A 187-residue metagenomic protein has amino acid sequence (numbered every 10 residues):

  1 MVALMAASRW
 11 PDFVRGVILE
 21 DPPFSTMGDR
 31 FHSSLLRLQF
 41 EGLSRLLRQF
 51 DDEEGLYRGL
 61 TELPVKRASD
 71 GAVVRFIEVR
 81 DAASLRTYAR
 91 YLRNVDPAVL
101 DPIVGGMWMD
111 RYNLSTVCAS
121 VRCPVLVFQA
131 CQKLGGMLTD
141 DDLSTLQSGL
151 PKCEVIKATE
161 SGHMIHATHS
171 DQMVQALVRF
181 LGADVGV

Functional and structural regions predicted by a protein language model:
M1-A6: Hydrolases whose catalytic domains are alpha/beta-hydrolase-1, hotdog thioesterase, or metallo-beta-lactamase-like
S8, F13-L56: Flexible "cap/lid" loop of the alpha/beta hydrolase fold
S25, G135, M164: Active-site loop signature of alpha/beta-hydrolase-fold enzymes
G28-S33, T139-D140, T168-H169: Short aromatic-enriched loop/helix-cap "lid" or pocket-rim segments at secondary-structure transitions that line
S33-R37, T145, M173-V174: Short, hinge-like loop/turn segments at secondary-structure boundaries
R37-L38, E54-L134: Alpha/beta-hydrolase
S120-S161: Conserved loop-alpha-helix segment in the C-terminal half of the alpha/beta-hydrolase fold that carries the catalytic
P151-V187: Catalytic active-site module of serine/aspartate enzymes centered on a nucleophile-bearing elbow/loop
